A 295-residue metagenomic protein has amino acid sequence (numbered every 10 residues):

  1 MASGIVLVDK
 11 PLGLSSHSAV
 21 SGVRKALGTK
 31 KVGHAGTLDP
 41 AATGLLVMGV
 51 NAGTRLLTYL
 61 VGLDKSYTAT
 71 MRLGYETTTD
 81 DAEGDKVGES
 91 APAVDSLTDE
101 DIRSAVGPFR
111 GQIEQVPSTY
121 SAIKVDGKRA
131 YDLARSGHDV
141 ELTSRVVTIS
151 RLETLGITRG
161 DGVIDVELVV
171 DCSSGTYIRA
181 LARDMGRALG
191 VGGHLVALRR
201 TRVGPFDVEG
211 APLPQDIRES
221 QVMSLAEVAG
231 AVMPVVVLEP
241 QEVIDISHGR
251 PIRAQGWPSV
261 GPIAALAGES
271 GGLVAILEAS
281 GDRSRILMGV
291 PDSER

Functional and structural regions predicted by a protein language model:
M1-P11, H17-H34, L38, A42-T43 (+5 more regions): Accessory RNA 3′-end/elbow-binding domains used by RNA modification enzymes
K25-T29, V47, D139-A182, R187-L189: The conserved catalytic core of RNA pseudouridine synthases
M48, A69, G127, L181 (+2 more regions): Residue-level signal for inorganic ion chemistry
N51-R55, Y75-E76: Short, charged/polar surface micro-motifs in flexible loops or helix N-caps
T58-L73, V140-T154: Structural signature of FAD isoalloxazine-binding scaffolds in flavoprotein oxidoreductases
Y59-Q115: Acidic, low-complexity central loop/insert segments
Q112-P117, S144, R179, V191-A197: Short, structured loop/turn "capping" segments at alpha-beta junctions
S121, V125-I149: Extended alpha-helical targeting/anchoring segments, especially N-terminal organellar/secretory targeting helices
